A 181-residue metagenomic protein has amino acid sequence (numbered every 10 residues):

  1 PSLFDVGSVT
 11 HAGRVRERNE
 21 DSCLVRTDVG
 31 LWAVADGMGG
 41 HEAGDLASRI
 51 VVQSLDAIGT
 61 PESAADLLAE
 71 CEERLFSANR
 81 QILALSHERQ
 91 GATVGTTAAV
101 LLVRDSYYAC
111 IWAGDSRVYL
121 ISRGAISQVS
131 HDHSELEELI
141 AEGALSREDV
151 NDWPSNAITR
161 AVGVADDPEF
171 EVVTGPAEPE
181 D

Functional and structural regions predicted by a protein language model:
P1-D181: PP2C/PPM-type serine/threonine phosphatase catalytic domain
